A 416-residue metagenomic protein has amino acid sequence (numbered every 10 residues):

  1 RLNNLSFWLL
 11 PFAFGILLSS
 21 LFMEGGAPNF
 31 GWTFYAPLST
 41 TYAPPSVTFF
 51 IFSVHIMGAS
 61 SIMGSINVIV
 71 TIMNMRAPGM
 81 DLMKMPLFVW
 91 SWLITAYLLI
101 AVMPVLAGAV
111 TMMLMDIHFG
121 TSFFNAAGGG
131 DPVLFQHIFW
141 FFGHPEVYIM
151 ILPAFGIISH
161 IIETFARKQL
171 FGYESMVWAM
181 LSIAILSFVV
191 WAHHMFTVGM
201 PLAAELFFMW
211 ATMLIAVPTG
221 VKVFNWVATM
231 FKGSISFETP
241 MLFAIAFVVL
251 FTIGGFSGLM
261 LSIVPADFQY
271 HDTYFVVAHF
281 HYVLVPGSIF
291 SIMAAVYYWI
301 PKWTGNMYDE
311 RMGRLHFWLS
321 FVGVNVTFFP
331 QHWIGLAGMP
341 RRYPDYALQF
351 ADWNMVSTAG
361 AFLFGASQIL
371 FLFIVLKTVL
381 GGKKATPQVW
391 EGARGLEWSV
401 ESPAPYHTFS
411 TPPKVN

Functional and structural regions predicted by a protein language model:
R1-N416: ...captures the hydrophobic TM-helix bundle architecture rather than a specific catalytic motif, and can also fire on
